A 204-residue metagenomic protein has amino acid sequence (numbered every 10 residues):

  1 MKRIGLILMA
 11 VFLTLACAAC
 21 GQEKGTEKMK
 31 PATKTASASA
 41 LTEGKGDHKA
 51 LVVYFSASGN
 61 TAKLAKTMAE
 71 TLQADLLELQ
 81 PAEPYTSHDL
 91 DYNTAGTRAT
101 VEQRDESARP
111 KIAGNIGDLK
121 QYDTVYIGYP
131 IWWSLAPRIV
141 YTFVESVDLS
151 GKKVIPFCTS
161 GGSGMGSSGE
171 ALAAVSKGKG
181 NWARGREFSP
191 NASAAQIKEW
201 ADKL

Functional and structural regions predicted by a protein language model:
M1-I4: Positively charged n-region of N-terminal signal peptides that target proteins for export
L6-L13: Sec-dependent N-terminal signal peptides
L15-A19: C-terminal motif of bacterial Sec signal peptides marking the signal peptidase cleavage site
G21-D123, I127, S134-A136, G178 (+1 more regions): N-terminal beta1-alpha1-beta2 submodule of the flavodoxin-like/Rossmannoid cofactor-binding fold
L119-K120, E145-G151, V175-K177: Short, conserved loop/helix-junction motifs that constitute active-site signature segments in enzyme catalytic cores
I131-S134, L149, S160-G164: Short Gly/Pro-enriched loop/turn and capping motifs at secondary-structure junctions
I139-E145: Typically the conserved alpha-helix immediately C-terminal to a functionally engaged Cys/Sec in thioredoxin-like
K153-F188: Short, glycine-/small-residue-rich phosphate/pyrophosphate-handling segment
